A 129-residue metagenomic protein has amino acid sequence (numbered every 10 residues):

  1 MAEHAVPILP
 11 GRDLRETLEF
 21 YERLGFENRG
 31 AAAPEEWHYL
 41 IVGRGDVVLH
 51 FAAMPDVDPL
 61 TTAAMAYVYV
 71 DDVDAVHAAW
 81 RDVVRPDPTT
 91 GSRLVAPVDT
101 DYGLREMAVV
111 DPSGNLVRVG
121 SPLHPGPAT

Functional and structural regions predicted by a protein language model:
M1-E16, A66, S121-T129: N-terminal beta-strand motif that seeds the catalytic metal site of vicinal oxygen chelate
M1-E3, D58-A63, D101: Short glycine-enriched loop/turn motifs at secondary-structure junctions
I8-V48: Core segments of cupin and vicinal oxygen chelate
R12-L14, A66-L116: Vicinal oxygen chelate
P34-H38, L60, D101-R105: Short acidic/glycine-enriched loop/turn segments that link adjacent beta-strands
I41-G45, V109-P112, P122: Active-site beta-strand termini and strand-to-loop segments that position acidic
L49-A52, A108, V117-G120: Conserved beta-strand in the GNAT
A53-M54, L94, V98-D99, S121-G126: Acetyl-CoA-dependent GNAT
